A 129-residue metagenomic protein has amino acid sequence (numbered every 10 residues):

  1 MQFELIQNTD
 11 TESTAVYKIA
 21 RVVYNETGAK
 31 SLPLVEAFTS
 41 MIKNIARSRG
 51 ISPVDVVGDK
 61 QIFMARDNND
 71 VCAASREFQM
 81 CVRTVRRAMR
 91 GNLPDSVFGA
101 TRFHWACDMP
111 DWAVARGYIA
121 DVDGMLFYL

Functional and structural regions predicted by a protein language model:
F3-L129: Bacterial extracytoplasmic/cell-wall-associated proteins, especially those involved in peptidoglycan
